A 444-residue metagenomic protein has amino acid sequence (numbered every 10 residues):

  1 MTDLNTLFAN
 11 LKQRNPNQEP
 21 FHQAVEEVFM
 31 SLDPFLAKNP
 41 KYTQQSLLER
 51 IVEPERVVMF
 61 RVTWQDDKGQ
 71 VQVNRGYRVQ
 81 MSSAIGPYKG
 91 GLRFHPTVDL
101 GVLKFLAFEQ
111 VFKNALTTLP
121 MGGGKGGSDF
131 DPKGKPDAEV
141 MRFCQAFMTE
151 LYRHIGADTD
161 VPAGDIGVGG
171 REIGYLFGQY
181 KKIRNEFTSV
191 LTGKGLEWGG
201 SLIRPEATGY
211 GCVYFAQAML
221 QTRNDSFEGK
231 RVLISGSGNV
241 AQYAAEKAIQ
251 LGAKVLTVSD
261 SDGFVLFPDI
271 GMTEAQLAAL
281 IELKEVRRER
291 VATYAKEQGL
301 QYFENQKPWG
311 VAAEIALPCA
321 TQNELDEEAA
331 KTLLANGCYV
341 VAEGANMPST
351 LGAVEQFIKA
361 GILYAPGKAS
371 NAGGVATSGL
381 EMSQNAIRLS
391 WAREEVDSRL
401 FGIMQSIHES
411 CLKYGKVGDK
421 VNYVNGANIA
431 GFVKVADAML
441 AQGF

Functional and structural regions predicted by a protein language model:
T2-A24, M219-L220, L334-F444: Adenosine-phosphate binding glycine-rich loop
K41-Q72: Structured beta-strand/loop patches that form or line metal/cofactor-binding pockets in enzymes
F60-M121, K125, D129: Phosphate-interaction motifs
H95, N114-E228: Glycine/serine-rich phosphate-binding loop and adjoining beta1-alpha1 elements at the start of nucleotide-handling
T159-A163, E186-L191, I234, T257-D260 (+4 more regions): General beta-strand structural signal in soluble alpha/beta enzymes
T192-G195, G200-A312: Glycine-rich phosphate/diphosphate-binding loop of Rossmann-like nucleotide-binding domains
G263-Y364, A369: Rossmann-like adenosine-cofactor binding region
